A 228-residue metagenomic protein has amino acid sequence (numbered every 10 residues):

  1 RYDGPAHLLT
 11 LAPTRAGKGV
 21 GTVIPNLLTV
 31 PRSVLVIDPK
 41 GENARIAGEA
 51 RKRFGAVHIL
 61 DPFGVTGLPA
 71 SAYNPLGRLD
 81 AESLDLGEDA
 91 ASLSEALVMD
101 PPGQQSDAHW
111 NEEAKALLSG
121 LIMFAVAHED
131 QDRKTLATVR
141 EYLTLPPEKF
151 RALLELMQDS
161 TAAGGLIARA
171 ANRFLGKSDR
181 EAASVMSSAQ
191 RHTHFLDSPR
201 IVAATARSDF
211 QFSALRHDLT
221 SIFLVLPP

Functional and structural regions predicted by a protein language model:
G4-P228: P-loop NTPase motor domains
